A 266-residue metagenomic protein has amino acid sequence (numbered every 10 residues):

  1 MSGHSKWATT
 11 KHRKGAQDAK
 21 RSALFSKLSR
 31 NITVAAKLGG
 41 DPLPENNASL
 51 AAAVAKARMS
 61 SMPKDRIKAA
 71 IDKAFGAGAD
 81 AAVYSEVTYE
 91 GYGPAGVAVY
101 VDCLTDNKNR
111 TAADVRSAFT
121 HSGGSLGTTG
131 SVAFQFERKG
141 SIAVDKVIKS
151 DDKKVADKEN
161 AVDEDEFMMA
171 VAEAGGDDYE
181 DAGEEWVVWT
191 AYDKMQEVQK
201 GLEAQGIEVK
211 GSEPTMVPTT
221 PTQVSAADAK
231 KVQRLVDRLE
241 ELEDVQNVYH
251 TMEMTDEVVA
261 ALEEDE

Functional and structural regions predicted by a protein language model:
M1-K149, H250, E263: N-terminal cationic and glycine-rich segments that engage phosphates or anionic surfaces
D145-K154, K158-E266: Positively charged, low-complexity, intrinsically disordered RNA-binding extensions
